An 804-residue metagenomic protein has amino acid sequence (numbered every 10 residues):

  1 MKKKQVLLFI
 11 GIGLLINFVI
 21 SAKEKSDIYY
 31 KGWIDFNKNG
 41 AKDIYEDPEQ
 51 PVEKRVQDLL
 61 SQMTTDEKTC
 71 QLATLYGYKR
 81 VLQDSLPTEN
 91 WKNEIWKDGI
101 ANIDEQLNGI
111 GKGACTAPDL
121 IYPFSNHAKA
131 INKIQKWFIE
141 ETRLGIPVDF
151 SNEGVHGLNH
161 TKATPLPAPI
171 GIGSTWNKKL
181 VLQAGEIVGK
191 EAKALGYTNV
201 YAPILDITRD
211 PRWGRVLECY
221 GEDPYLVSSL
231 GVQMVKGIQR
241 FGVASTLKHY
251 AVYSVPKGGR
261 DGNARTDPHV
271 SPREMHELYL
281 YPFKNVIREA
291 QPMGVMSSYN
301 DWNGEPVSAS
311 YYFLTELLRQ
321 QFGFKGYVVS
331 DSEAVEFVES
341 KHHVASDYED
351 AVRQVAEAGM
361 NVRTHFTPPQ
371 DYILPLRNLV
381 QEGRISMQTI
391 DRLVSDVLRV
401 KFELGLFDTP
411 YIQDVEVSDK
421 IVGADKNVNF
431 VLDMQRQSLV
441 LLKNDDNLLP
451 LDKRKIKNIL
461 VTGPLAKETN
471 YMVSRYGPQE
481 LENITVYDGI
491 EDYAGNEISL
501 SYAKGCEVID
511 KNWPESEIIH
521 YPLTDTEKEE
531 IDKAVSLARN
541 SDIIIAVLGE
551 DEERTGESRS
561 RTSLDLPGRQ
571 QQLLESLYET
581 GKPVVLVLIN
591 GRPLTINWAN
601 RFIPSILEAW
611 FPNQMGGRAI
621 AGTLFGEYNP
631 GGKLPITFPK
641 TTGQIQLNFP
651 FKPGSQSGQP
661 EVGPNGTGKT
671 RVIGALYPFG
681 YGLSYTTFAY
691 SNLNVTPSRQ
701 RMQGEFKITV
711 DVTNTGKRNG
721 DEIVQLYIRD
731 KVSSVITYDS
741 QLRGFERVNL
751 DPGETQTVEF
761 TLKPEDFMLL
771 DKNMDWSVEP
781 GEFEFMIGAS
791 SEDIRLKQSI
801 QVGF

Functional and structural regions predicted by a protein language model:
M1-E24: Bacterial Sec-dependent N-terminal signal peptides
F18-M768, S777-E792, F804: Glycoside hydrolase catalytic-domain context in secreted enzymes
I794-Q798: Extracellular and select intracellular beta-sandwich modules with Ser/Thr-enriched, small-residue motifs on
